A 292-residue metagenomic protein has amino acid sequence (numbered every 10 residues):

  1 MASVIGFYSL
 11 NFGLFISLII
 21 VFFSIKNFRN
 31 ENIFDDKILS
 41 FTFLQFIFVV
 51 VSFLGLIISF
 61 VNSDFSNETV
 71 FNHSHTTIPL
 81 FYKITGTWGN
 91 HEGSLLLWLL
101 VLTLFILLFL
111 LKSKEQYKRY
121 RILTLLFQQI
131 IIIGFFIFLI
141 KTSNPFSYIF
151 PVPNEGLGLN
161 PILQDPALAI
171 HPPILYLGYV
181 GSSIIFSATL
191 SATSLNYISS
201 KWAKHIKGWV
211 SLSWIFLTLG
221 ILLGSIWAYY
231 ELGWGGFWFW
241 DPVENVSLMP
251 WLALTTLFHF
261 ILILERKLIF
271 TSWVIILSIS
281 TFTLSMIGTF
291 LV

Functional and structural regions predicted by a protein language model:
M1-V292: Polytopic transmembrane helical bundles with strong interfacial aromatic enrichment
